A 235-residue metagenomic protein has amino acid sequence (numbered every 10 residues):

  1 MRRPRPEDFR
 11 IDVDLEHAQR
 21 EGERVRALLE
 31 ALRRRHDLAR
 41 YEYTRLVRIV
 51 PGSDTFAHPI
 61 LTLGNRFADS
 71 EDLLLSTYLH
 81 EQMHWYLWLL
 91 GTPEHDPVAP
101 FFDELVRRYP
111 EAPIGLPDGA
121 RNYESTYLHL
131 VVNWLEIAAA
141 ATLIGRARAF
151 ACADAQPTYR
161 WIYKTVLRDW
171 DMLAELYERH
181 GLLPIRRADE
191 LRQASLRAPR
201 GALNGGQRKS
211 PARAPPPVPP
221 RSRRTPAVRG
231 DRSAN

Functional and structural regions predicted by a protein language model:
M1-P59, T126: Auxiliary, metal-adjacent structural segments of Zn-dependent hydrolase domains
H36-R48, P93, L143-D154: Surface-exposed patches in mature extracellular/periplasmic domains of secreted proteins
L61-L79: Short pre-active-site segment immediately N-terminal to the catalytic Zn-binding motif
E71-D72, S76, W88-L128: Post-HEXXH active-site segment of zinc metalloproteases
L75, L79, G91-E94, P113 (+4 more regions): Asp-box/BNR beta-propeller blade signature and adjacent active/binding-site loops in extracellular glycan-interacting
M83-L87: Short active-site segment of divalent metal-dependent hydrolases/proteases that encodes the spacing between
S125-A141: Short, hydrophobic/amphipathic alpha-helical patches that form generic packing surfaces within helical domains
A141-N235: Pan-zinc metallopeptidase signature
